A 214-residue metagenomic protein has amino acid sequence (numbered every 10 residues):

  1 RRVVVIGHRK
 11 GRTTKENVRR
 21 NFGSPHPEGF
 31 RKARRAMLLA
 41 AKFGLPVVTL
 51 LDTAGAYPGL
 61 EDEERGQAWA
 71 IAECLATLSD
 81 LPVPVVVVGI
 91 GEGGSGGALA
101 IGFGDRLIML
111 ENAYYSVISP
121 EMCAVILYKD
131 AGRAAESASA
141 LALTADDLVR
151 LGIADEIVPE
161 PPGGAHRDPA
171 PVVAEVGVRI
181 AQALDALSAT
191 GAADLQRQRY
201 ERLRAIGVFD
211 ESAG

Functional and structural regions predicted by a protein language model:
R2-L50, A68-E73: Glycine-rich beta-alpha loop segments
V5, R12, E28, R34 (+4 more regions): Basic, gly/Ser/Thr/Pro-rich low-complexity segments located predominantly at protein N termini
R9, V176-G214: C-terminal alpha-helix plus adjacent terminal tail
A36-L39, F43, T77, A186 (+1 more regions): Short alpha-helical scaffold segments that flank and stabilize functional sites
L51-A181, D185, A189: Conserved catalytic cores of soluble enzyme domains, especially glycine-rich substrate-binding beta-alpha loops
